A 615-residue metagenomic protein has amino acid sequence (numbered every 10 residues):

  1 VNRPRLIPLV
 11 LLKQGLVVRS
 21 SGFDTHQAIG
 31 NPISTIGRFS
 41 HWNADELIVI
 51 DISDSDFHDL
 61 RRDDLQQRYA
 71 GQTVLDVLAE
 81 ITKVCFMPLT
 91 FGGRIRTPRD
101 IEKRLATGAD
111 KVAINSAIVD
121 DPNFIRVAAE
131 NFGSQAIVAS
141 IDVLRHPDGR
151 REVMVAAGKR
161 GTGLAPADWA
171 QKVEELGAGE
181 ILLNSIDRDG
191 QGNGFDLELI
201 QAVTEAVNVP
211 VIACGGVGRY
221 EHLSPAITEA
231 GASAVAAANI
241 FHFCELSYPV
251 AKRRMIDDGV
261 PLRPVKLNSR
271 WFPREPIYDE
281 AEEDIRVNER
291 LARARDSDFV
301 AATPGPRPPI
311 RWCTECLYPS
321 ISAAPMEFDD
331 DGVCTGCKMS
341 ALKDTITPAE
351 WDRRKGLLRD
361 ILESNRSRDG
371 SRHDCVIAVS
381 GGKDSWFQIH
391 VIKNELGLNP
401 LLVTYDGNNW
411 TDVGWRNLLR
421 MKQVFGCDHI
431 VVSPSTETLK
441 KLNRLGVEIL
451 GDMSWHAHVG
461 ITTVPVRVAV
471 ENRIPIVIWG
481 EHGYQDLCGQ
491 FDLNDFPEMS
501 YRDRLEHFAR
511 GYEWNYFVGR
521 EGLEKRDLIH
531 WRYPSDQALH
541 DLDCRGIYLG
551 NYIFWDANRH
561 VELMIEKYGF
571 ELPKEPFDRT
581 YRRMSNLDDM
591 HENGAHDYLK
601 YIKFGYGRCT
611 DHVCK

Functional and structural regions predicted by a protein language model:
L11, F39, L47, F91 (+7 more regions): Conserved, mostly hydrophobic/aromatic
L12-Q14, L105-L183, D187-D189: Conserved anion-binding
L12-T35, D59, P88-I95, L144-A167: Active-site mouth loops of central-metabolism enzymes
S40, A44-T73, S116, L182-G194: Glycine-rich, proline-tolerant flexible connector loops at the mouths of alpha/beta enzymes
L60-T90, R126-D142, G192-R219, D258-V260 (+1 more regions): Alpha-helix-loop-beta-strand connector modules within alpha/beta enzyme cores
C85-F91, I95-G108, V112, E198-V235 (+1 more regions): Catalytic cores of alpha/beta
F124-F132, S224-K266: C-terminal helical cap(s) of enzyme catalytic domains, especially alpha/beta-barrels
D284-V376, V391-K615: Nucleotide-activated chemistry modules centered on ATP-dependent adenylation/adenylyltransferase
